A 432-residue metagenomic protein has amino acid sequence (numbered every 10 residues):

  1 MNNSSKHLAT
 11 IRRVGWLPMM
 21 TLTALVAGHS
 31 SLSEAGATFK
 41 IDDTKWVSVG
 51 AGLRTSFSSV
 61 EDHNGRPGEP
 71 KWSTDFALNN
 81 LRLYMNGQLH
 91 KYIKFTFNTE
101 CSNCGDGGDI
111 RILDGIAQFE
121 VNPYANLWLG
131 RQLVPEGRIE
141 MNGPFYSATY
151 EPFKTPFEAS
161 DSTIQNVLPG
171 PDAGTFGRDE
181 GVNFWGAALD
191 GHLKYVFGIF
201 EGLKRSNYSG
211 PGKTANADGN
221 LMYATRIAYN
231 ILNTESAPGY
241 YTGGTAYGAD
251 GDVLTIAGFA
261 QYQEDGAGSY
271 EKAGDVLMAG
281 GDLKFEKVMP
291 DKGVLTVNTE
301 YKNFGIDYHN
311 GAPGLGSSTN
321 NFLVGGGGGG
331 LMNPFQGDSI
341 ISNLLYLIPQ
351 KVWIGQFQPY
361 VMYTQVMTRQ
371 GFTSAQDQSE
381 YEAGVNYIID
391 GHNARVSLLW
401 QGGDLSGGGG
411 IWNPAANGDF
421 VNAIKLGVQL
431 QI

Functional and structural regions predicted by a protein language model:
M1-R12: N-terminal secretory signal peptides that target proteins for export/translocation
P18-G28: Bacterial N-terminal signal peptides
G28-A35: Sec/Tat signal peptide C-region and signal peptidase I cleavage site
G36-G65, P70-R205, T214-P238, N303 (+5 more regions): Outer membrane beta-barrel
I41-D42, D218, A228-R369, S379-Y381 (+3 more regions): Detector for outer-membrane/organellar transmembrane beta-barrel domains, recognizing the amphipathic beta-strand
T296-N298, Q358-M362, N386, A394-Q401: Conserved active-site loop/cleft motifs that coordinate metal ions or position small ligands
Q378-H392: C-terminal structured "cap/appendage" subdomains that terminate the fold
H392-L426, Q431: Predominantly the C-terminal beta-signal and adjacent terminal strand-loop region of outer-membrane beta-barrel
